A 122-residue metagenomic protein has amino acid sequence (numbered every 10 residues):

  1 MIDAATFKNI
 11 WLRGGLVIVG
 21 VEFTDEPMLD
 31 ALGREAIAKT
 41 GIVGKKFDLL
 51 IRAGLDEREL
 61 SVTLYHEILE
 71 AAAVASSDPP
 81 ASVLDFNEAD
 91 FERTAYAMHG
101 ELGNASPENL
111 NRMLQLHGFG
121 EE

Functional and structural regions predicted by a protein language model:
M1-E59, A75-E122: Metalloprotease/metallohydrolase-associated module, dominated by Zn2+-dependent proteases
V62-V74: Active-site recognition of the HExxH zinc-binding catalytic motif
